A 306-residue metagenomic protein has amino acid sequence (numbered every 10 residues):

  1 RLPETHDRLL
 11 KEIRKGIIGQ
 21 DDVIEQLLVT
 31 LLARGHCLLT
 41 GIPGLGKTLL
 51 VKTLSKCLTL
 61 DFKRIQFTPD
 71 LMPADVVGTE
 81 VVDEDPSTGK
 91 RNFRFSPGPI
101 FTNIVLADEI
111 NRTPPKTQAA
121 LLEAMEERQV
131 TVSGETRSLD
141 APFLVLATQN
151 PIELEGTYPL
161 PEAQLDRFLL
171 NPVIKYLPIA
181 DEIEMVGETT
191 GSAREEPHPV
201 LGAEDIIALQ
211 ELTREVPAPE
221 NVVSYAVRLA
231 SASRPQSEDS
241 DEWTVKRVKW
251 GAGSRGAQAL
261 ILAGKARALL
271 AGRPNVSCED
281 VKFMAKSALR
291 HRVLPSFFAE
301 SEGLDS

Functional and structural regions predicted by a protein language model:
L2-L45: Pre-Walker A (pre-P-loop) alpha-helix and adjacent loop at the N terminus of AAA/AAA+ ATPase modules, a conserved
Q26-V29, D83-L106: Conserved alpha-helical scaffold flanking the Walker A/P-loop in AAA+ ATPase domains
L31-P69: Walker A/P-loop
C37, V105, F143: Conserved beta-strand position immediately N-terminal to the Walker
I42, V76, T148: P-loop (Walker A) phosphate-binding loop of NTP-binding proteins
D83-T88, E109, T113-T117, M125-E215 (+1 more regions): Canonical AAA+ ATPase core
E196-A257: Conserved AAA+ ATPase small/helical "lid" subdomain
Q236-S306: C-terminal engagement/docking regions of AAA+ P-loop ATPases
